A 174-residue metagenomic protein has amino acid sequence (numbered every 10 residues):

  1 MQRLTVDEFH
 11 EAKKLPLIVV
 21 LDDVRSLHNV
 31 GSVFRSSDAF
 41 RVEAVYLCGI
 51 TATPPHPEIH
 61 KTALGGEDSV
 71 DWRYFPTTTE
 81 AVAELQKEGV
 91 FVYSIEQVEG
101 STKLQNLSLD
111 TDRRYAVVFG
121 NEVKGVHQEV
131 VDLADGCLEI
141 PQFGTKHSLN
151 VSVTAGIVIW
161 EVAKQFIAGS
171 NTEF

Functional and structural regions predicted by a protein language model:
M1-F174: Post-transcriptional modification and biogenesis factors for structured RNAs of the translation apparatus
